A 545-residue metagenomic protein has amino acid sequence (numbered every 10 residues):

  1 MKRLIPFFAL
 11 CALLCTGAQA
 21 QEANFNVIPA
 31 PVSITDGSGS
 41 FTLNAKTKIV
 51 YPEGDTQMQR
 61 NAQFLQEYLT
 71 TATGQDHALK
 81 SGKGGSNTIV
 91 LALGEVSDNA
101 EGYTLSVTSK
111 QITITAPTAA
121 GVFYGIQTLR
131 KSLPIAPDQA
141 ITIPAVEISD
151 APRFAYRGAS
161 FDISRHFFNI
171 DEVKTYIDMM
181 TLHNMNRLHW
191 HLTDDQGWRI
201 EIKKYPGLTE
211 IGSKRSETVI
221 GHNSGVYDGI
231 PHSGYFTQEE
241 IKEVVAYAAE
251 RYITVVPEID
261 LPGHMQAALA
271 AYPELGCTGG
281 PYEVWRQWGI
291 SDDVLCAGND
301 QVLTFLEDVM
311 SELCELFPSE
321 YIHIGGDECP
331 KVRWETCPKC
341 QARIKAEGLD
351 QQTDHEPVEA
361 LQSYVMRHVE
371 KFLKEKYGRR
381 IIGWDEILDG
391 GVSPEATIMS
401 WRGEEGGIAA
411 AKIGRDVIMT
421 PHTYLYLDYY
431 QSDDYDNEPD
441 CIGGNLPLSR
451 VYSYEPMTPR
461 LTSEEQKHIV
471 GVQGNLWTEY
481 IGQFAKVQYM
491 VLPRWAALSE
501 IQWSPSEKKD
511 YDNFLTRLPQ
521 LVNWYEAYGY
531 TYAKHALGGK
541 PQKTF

Functional and structural regions predicted by a protein language model:
M1-N24: Bacterial Sec-dependent N-terminal signal peptides
Q21-Y156, K486, Q502-G529, A533: Contiguous, structured surface segment used for ligand recognition
Q57-M58, F167-N169, D195-E201, P262-A268 (+6 more regions): Flexible loop/turn segments at secondary-structure boundaries
T70, M180, A248, L373-K374 (+2 more regions): A generic structural signal for well-ordered alpha-helical segments
T73, R251, K376-Y377, I413: Helix C-cap/helix->beta junction micro-motif
S97-Y321, H368, F372, Q473-T478: Feature activates predominantly on carbohydrate-active enzymes
A268-E274, T278, E283-T397, W401-A409: Active-site neighborhood of glycoside hydrolase catalytic domains
R380-E386, G391-A396, R402-F545: Flexible, acidic glycine-rich loops studded with aromatic residues
